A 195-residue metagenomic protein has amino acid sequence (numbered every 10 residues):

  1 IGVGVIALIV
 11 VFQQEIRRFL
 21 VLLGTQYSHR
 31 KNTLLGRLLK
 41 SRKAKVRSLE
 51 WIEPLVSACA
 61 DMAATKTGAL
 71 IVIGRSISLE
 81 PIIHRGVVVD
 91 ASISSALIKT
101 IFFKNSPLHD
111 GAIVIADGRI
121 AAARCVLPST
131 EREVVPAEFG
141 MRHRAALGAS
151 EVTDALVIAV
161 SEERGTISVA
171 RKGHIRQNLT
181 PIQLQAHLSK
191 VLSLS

Functional and structural regions predicted by a protein language model:
I1-G2: Membrane-water interface of transmembrane alpha-helices in multipass transporters/channels
A7, F12-S195: Divalent-cation
